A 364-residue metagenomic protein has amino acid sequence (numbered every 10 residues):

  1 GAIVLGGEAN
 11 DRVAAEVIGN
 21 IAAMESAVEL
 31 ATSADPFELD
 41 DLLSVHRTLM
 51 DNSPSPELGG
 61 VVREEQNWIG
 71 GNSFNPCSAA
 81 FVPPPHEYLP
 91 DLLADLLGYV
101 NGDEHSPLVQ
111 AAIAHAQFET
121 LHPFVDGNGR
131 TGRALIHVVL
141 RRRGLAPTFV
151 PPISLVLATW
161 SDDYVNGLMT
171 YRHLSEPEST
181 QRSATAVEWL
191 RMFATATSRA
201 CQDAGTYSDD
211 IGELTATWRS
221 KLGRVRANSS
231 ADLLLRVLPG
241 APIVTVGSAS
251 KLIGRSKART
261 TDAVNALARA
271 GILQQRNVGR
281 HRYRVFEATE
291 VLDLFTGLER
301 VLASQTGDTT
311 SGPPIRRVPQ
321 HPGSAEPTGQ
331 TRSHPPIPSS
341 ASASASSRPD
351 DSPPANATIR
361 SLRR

Functional and structural regions predicted by a protein language model:
G1-R364: FIC/Doc superfamily catalytic core
